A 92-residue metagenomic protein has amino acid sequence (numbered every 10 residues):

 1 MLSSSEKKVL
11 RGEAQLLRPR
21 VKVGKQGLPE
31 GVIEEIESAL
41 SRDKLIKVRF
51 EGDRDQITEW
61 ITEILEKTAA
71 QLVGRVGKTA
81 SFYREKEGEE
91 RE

Functional and structural regions predicted by a protein language model:
M1-E92: Positively charged, polar, low-complexity stretches
